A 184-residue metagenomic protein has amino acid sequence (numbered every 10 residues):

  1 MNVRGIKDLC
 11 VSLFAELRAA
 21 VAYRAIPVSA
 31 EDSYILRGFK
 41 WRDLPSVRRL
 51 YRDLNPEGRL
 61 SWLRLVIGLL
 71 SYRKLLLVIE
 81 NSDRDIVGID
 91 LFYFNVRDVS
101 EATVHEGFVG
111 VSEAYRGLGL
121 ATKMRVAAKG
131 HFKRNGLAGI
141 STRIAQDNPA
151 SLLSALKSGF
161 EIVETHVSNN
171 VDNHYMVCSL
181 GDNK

Functional and structural regions predicted by a protein language model:
A22-L60: Short amphipathic alpha-helix that is part of the acyltransferase structural core
G58-L77, N81-S82, I89-E101, G107-V109: A conserved beta-strand-loop-helix scaffold within acyl/acetyltransferase catalytic domains
N95-E106, R116, A138, V171-D172: A conserved beta-turn-beta hairpin within the catalytic core of GNAT-like acetyltransferases that forms part
F108-G117, I144-A145: A short, internal acetyl-CoA/4′-phosphopantetheine-binding micro-motif in the GNAT/acyltransferase core
Y115, G119-A127: Conserved acetyl-CoA pyrophosphate-binding loop and the N-cap/start of the following alpha-helix in GNAT-like
T122, Q146-E164: Conserved active-site alpha-helix within GNAT-family acetyltransferase domains
F132-I144: Conserved GNAT acetyl-CoA-binding A-motif
V167-K184: C-terminal "cap" of GNAT-fold acetyltransferases
